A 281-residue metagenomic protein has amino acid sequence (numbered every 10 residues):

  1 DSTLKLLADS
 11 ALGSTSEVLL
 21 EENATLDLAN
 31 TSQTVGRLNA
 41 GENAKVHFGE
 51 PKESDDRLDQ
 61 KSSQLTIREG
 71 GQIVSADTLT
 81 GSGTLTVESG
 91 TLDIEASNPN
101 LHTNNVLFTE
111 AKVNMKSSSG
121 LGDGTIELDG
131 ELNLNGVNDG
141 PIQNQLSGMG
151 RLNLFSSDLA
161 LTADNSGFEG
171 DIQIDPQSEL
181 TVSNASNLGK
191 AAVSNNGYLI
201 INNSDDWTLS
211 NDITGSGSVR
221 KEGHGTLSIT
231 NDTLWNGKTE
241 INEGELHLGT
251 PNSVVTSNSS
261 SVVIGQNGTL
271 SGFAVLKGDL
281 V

Functional and structural regions predicted by a protein language model:
D1-N43, H47-Q60, A76-S82, L92-M149 (+2 more regions): Surface-exposed loop/turn positions within long extracellular repeat scaffolds, especially the passenger domains
L154: Eukaryotic calmodulin/EF-hand partner-binding IQ helices, IQ-like basic amphipathic helices, and related
